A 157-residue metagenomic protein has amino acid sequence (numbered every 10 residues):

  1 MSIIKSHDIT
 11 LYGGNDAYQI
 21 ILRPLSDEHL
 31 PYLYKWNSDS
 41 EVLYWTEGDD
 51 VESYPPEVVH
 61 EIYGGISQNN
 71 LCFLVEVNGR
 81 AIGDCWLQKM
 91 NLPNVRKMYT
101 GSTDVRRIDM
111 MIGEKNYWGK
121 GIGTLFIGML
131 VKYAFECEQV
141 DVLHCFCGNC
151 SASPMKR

Functional and structural regions predicted by a protein language model:
M1-H60: A short, well-structured alpha-helix characteristic of acyl/acetyltransferase catalytic modules
S40, M110-E114, N149: Short, histidine-centered active-site or binding-site loop motifs used for metal coordination, general acid-base
E57-N116: Acetyl-CoA-dependent GNAT
E61, Y133-C137: A generic secondary-structure signal
G119-Y133, A152: Conserved acetyl-CoA-binding loop-helix of GNAT-fold acetyltransferases
V140-D141: Short acidic/polar active-site loop segments enriched in Thr and Asp
H144-K156: Conserved beta-strand-loop-alpha-helix junction that forms the acyl-donor binding cleft
